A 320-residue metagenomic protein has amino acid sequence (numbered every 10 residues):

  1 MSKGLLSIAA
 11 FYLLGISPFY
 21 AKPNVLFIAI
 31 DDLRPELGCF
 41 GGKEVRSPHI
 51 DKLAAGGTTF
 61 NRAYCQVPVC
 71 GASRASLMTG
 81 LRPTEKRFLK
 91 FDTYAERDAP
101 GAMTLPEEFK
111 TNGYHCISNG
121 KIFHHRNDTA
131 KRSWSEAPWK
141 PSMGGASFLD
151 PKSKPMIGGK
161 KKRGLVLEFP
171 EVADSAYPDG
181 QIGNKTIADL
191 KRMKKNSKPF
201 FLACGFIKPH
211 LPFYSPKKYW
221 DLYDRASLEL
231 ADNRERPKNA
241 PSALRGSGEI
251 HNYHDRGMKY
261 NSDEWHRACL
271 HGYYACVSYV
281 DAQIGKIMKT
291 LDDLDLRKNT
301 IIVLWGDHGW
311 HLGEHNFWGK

Functional and structural regions predicted by a protein language model:
M1-I8: Bacterial N-terminal signal peptides that target proteins for export
L6, L14-K320: Formylglycine-dependent sulfatase
